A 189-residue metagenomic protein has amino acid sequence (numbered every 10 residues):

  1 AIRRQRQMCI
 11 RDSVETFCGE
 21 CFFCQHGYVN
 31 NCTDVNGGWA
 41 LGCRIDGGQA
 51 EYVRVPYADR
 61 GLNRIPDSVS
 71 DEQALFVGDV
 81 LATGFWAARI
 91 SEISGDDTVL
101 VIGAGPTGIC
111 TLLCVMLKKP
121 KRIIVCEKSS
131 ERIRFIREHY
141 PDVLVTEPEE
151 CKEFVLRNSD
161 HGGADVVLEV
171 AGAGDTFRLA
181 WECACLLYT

Functional and structural regions predicted by a protein language model:
A1-R6, I10, Y188: Single conserved hydrophobic/aromatic residue that forms the stacking wall/gate of nucleotide- or nucleobase-binding
R6, P141, G163-A164: Local beta-strand N-terminus motif with an aromatic residue
R11-D12, V55: A generic structural signal for residues embedded in beta-strands
C18-I102: NAD(P)H dinucleotide-binding glycine-rich loop of Rossmann-like/cofactor-binding domains, especially the beta1-alpha1
R64-E149, L187: Mid-domain Rossmann-like dinucleotide-binding core that forms the NAD(H)/NADP(H) cofactor-binding site
P120, A171-L187: Glycine-rich phosphate-binding loop and adjacent beta-alpha segment of Rossmann(oid) nucleotide-cofactor-binding
C151-H161: Short amphipathic alpha-helix with an adjacent loop that forms part of the alpha/beta core around
L168: N-terminal Rossmann-like NAD(P) cofactor-binding module of classical short-chain dehydrogenase/reductase
